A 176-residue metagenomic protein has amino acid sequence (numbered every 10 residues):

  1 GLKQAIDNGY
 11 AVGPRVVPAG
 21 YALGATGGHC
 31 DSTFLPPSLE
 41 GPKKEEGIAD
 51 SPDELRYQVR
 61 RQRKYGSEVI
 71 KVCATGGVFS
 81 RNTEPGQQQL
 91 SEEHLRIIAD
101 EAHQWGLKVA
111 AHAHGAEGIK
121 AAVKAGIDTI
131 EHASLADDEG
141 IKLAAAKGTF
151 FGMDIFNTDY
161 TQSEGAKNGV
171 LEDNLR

Functional and structural regions predicted by a protein language model:
G1-V12, E45-K71, D100: Alpha-helical scaffold segments that flank or form the walls of functional sites
G1-Y10, T26-S38, E93, E117 (+1 more regions): Metal-associated gating/positioning segment near the N- to mid-region
I6, K44-E45, P85, E131: Short, flexible active-site loop motifs that bind/organize anionic cofactors or intermediates
G20-K43, L95-R96, E164-N168: N-terminal small/glycine-rich loop or linker at the start of catalytic domains across soluble metabolic enzymes
T26, C73-R176: Active-site core of metal-dependent hydrolases
F34-Y57, K108-A110, L175-R176: Active-site mouth loops of central-metabolism enzymes
